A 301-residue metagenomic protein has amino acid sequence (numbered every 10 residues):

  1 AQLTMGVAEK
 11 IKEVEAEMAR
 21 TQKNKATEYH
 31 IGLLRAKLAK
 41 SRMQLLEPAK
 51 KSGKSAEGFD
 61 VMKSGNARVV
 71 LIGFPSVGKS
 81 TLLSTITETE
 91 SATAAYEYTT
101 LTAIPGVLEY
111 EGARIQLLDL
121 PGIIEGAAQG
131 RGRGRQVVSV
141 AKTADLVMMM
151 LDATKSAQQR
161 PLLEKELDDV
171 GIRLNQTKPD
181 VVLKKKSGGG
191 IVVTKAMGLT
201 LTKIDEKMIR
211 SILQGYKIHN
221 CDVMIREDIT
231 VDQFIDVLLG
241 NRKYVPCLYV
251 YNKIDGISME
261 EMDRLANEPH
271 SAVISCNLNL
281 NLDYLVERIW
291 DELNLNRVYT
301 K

Functional and structural regions predicted by a protein language model:
Q2-S211, G215: Conserved G1/Walker A P-loop phosphate-binding module
E9, L174-Y216, V223-I229, Y244-Y249 (+1 more regions): Canonical P-loop GTPase G-domain recognition
G132-Q136, Q233-F234, Y284: Well-ordered alpha-helical segments embedded in enzymatic catalytic cores
V138, I235-L238, M262: Short amphipathic alpha-helical segments and helix-helix/interface helices
A141-T143, N241-Y244: Flexible, charged surface loops at secondary-structure boundaries
D228-N241: Phosphate-interacting basic helix/loop segments used at nucleotide- and nucleic-acid interfaces
